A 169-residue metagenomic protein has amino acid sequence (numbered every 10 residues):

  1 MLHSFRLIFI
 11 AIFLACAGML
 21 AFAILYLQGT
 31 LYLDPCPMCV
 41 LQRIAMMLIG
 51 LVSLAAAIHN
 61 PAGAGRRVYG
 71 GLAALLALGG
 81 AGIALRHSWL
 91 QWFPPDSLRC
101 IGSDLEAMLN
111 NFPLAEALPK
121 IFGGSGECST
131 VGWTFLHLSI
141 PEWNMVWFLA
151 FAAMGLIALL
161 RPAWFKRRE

Functional and structural regions predicted by a protein language model:
L2-L14, P61-I83: Interfacial segments of alpha-helical transmembrane regions
A15-C16, L20-D34, S53-A56, W89 (+1 more regions): Immediate flanking context of iron-sulfur cluster ligation sites
M19-L27, G79-P94, N110-L114: C-terminal TM-helix exit segments that contain a strictly Trp-centered aromatic cap at the helix terminus
Y26-G29, H59-G63, L90-S97, I157-R168: Juxtamembrane transmembrane-helix termini
L33-R43, Y69, L98-I101: Non-cytosolic membrane-interface motifs at loop->transmembrane helix junctions
M47-H59, L149-L159: Membrane-interfacial alpha-helical segments at the cytosolic side of multi-pass membrane proteins
Q91-S139: Extracytosolic (periplasmic/ER-lumenal) interhelical loops and adjacent juxtamembrane/interface segments of multi-pass
K120-E169: A hydrophobic membrane-anchoring alpha-helix module
